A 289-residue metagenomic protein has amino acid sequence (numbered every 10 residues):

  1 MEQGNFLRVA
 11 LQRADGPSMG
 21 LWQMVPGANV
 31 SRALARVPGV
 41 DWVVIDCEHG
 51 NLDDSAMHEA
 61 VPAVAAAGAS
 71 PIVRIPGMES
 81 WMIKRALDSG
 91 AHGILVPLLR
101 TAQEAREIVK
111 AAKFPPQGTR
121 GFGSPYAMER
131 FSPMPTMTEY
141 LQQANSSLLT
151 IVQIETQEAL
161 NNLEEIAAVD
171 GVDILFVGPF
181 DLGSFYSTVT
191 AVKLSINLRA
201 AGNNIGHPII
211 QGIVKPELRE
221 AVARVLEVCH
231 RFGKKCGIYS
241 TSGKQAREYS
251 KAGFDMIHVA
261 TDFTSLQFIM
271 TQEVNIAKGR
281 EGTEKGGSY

Functional and structural regions predicted by a protein language model:
M1-M24, M134-S146, A223-R231, G287-Y289: N-terminal amphipathic alpha-helix/helix-capping segment at the start of soluble metabolic enzymes
M1-P71, I75-M78, K110, G171-V172: Conserved N-terminal beta1-alpha1 strand-loop-helix module at the mouth
P17-Q23, V43-I45, P71-R74, I94-V96 (+4 more regions): Hydrophobic faces of well-ordered beta-strands that scaffold small-molecule active sites in alpha/beta enzyme cores
M24-P26, E48-G50, P76-M78, L99 (+5 more regions): Active-site beta-loop-alpha junctions enriched in small/polar residues
V30-E59, V177-V214: Glycine-rich, proline-tolerant flexible connector loops at the mouths of alpha/beta enzymes
R32-L34, V73, M78-H92, V96 (+4 more regions): Catalytic cores of alpha/beta
W81, G93-D170, I174, P179-S184 (+1 more regions): Conserved anion-binding
A102-G118, V192, F263-Y289: C-terminal helical cap(s) of enzyme catalytic domains, especially alpha/beta-barrels
